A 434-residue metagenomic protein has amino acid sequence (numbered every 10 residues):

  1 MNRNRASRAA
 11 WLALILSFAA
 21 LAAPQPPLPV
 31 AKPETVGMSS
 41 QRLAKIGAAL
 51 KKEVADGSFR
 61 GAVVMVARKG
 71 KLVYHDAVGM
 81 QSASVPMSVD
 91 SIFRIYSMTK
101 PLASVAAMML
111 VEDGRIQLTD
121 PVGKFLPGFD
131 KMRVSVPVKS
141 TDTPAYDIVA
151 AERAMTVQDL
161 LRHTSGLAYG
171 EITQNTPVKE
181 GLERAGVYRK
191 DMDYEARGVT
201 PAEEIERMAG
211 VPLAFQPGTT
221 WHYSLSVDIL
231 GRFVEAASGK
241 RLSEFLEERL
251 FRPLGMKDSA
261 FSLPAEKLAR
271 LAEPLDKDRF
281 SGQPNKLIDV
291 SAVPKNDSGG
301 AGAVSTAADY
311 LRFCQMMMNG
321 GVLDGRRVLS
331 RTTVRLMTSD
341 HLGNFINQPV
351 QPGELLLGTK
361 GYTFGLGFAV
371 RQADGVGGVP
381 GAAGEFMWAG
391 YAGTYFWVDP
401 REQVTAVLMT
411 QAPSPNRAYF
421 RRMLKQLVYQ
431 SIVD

Functional and structural regions predicted by a protein language model:
N2-W11: Bacterial N-terminal signal peptides that target proteins for export
A10-A20: Bacterial N-terminal signal peptides
A22-P24: Boundary at the C-terminal end of the N-terminal hydrophobic targeting segment
P26-P27, P127-P380: Short, surface-exposed loop or secondary-structure junction motifs that flank catalytic or metal-binding residues
V30-I95, R115-Q117, K131-S140, N285-I288 (+4 more regions): Short, conserved catalytic-motif segment at the N-terminal edge
K32, Y395-V398, Q403-A412: Short, well-ordered beta-strand elements
S39, K100, T306: Short, conserved phosphate/pyrophosphate- and ester-handling motifs at nucleotide-, phospho-/glycolipid
A44-K51, V64, G70, F93-F125 (+5 more regions): Active-site SXXK
